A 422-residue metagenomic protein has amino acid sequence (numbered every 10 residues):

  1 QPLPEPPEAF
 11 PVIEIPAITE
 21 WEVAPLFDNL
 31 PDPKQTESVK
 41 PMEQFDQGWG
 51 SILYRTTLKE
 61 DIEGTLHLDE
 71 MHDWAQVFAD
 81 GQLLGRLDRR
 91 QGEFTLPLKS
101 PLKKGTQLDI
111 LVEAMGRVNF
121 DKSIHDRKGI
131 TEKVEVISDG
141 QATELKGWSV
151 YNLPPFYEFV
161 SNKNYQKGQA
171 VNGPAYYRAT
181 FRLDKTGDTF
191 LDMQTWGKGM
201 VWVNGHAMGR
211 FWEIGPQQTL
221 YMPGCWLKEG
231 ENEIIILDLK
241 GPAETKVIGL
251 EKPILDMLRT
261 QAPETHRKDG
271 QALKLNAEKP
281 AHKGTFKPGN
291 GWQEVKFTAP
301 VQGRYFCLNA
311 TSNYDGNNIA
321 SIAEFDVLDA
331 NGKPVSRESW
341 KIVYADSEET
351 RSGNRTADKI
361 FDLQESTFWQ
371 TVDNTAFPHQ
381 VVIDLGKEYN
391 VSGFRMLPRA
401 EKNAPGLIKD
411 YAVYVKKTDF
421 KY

Functional and structural regions predicted by a protein language model:
Q1-G147, N152-K167, P223, I235 (+4 more regions): Carbohydrate-binding surfaces of carbohydrate-active enzymes
E43-S51, L84-Q91, K167-Y176, R210-G215 (+2 more regions): Extracellular beta-rich ligand/substrate-recognition surface
Y54-T56, G92-L96, Y177-A179, P216-L220 (+2 more regions): Short strand-edge motifs at loop-to-beta-strand transitions and within beta-strands of extracellular beta-rich domains
E63-F78, L108, F181-N204, F211-W212 (+1 more regions): Aromatic-lined ligand-binding clefts that engage carbohydrates, nucleic acids, or primary amines
E70, E113, Q194-W196, L239 (+2 more regions): Solvent-exposed strand-to-loop "edge" motifs in beta-rich extracellular domains
A75-Q82, G199-A207, N403-D419: Short, surface-exposed beta-strand/strand-loop-strand elements in extracellular ectodomains
K104, K228-G230: A glycine-anchored, Pro-Gly-centered beta-turn/N-cap motif
Q271-L275, T285-K341, S347-Y422: Aromatic, loop-rich ligand-recognition surfaces of beta-strand-rich domains
